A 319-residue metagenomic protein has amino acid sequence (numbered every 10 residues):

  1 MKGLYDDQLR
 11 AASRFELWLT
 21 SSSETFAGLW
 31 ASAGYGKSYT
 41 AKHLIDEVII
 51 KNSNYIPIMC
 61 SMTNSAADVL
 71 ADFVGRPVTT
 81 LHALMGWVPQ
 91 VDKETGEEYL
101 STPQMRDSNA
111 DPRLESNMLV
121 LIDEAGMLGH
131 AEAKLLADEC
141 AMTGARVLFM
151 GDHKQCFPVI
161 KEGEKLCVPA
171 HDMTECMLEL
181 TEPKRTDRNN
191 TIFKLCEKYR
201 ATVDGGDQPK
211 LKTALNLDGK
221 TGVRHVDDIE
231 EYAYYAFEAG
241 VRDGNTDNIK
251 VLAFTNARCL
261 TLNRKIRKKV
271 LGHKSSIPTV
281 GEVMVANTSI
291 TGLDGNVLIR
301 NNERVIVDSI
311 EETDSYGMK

Functional and structural regions predicted by a protein language model:
K2-L19: N-terminal pre-P-loop "Q-motif" helix
G3-D7, L121, L128, P278: Alpha-helical hairpin
L4, M59, V251: Conserved SAM-binding loop
L4, S21, L114, V297: Residue-level marker of regulatory loop/turn positions in helix-turn-helix DNA-binding domains and in histidine
D7, S116, L128, H225-A233: Soluble or luminal CAZymes and related metallo-dependent hydrolases
Q8, T63, G129, A253-N256: Helix N-cap/beta->alpha junction signal
S13, L17, T25-L215: ASCE P-loop NTPase helicase motor core
F15, S22-L29, Y35, C156-R300 (+1 more regions): Conserved helicase motor core of P-loop NTPases
